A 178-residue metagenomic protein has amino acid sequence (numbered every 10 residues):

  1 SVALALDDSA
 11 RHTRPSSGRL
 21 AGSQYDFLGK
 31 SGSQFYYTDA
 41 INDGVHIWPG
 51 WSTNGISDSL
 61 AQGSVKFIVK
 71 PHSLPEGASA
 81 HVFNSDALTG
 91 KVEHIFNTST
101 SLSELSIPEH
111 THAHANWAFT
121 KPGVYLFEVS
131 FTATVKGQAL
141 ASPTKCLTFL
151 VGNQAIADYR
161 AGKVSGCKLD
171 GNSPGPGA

Functional and structural regions predicted by a protein language model:
S1-T111, P143-K145, L150-G177: Phosphate/adenylate-binding glycine loop and adjacent helical scaffold
A113, K121-Y125: Short tyrosine-centred short linear motifs in exposed loops/low-complexity segments
V129-F131: Hydrophobic/tyrosine-rich beta-strand signature of extracellular beta-sandwich/beta-rich modules, prominently
T134-K136, L150-V151: Contiguous ligand/interfacial binding patches
K136-T144: Beta-sandwich strand segments
